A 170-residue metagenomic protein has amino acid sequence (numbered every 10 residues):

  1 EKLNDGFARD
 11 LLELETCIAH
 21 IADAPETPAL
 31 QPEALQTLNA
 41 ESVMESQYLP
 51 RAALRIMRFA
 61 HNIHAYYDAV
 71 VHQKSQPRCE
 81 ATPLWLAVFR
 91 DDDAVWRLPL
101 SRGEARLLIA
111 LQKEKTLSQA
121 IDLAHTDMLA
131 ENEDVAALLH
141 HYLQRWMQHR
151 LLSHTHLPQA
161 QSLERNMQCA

Functional and structural regions predicted by a protein language model:
E1-N39, D93, L98-A170: Long, charge-rich, low-complexity alpha-helical segments
D10-L11, M44-L49, P77-C79, Q144: A general structural signal for short secondary-structure junctions and capping/turn motifs
A24, A40, E45-R55, F59: Hydrophobic, aromatic-enriched interface-forming segments
T37-S46, V71-Q76: Intrinsically disordered, low-complexity boundary segments flanking structured domains
Y48, Y66-Y67, Y142, H149: Sequence-level detector for tyrosine residue identity
P50-K113: Low-complexity, glycine/alanine/valine/leucine- and proline-rich hydrophobic stretches
